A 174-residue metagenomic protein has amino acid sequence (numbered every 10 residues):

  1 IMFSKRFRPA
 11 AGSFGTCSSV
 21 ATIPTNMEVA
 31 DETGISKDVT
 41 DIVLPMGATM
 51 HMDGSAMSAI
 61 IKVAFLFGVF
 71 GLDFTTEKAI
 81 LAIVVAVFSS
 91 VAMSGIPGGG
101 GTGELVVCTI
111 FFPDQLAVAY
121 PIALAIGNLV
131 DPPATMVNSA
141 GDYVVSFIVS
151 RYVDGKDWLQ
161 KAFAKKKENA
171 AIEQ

Functional and structural regions predicted by a protein language model:
I1, A10-S13, T22, T49 (+3 more regions): Residue-level preference for alpha-helix termini and adjacent loops
I1, A21-P24, E28, D142-F147 (+1 more regions): Short helix-terminus and kink motifs of transmembrane alpha helices, predominantly at the cytoplasmic interface
I1-S4, R8, R151: Cytosol/matrix-facing ends of alpha-helical transmembrane segments
M2-F3, D38, M57-S58, G99 (+1 more regions): Short, surface-exposed helix-loop/turn micro-motifs enriched in polar/charged residues
R8-S90, L159, A164: Helix-loop-helix junctions within the multi-pass membrane cores of secondary transporters/permeases
I60-Q174: Transmembrane alpha-helical segments and their short flanking loops that form helix-hairpins/helix-helix interfaces
